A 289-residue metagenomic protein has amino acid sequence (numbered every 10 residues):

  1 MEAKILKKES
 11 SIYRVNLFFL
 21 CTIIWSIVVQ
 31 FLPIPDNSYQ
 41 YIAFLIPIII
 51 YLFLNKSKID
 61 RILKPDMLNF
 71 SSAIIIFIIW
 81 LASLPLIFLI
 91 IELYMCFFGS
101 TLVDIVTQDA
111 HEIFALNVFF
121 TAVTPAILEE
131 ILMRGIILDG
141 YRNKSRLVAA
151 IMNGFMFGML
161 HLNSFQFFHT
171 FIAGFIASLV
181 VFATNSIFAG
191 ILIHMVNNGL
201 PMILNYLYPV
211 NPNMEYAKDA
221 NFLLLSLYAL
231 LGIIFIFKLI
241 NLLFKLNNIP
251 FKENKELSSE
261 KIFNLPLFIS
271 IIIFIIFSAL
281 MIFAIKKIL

Functional and structural regions predicted by a protein language model:
E2-I5, Y39-L81, E92-T101, I105 (+1 more regions): Membrane-helix interface linkers and caps
A3-Q40, L116-L132, L204: Transmembrane alpha-helical insertion/packing segments
S11-I27, S72-L84, L267-F277: Alpha-helical transmembrane segments
R14-V15, D36-N37, I62, A73 (+3 more regions): Alpha-helical transmembrane segments and their helix-entry boundary regions
L20-N55, I75, D219-L230: Alpha-helical transmembrane segments in multi-pass membrane proteins
I27-P33, L207-P212, I282-L289: Juxtamembrane "helix-exit" motif on the non-cytosolic side of transmembrane helices
D60-I131, R142, I282-L289: Juxtamembrane helix-loop-helix connectors linking adjacent transmembrane helices in multi-pass membrane enzymes
A115-F283: Transmembrane helix-loop-helix hairpins at the membrane interface of multi-pass integral membrane proteins
